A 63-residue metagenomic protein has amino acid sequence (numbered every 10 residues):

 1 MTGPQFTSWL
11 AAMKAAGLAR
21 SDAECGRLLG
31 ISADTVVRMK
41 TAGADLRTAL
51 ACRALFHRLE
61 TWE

Functional and structural regions predicted by a protein language model:
M1-L18: A short, Lys/Arg-rich alpha-helix, primarily the initiator
M1-P4, G43-R47: Alpha-helix boundary/N-cap detector
W9, M13, G30, L46-A51: Short, intrinsically disordered, low-complexity terminal segments
S21-R27: Short alpha-helical "recognition helix" segments of helix-turn-helix
E24, T35-V37, L50, L55: Short alpha-helical segments used as structural interaction elements across diverse proteins
L28-A44: Recognition helix of helix-turn-helix/homeodomain-like DNA-binding domains that insert into the DNA major groove
A44-E63: DNA major-groove recognition helix of helix-turn-helix/homeodomain DNA-binding modules
